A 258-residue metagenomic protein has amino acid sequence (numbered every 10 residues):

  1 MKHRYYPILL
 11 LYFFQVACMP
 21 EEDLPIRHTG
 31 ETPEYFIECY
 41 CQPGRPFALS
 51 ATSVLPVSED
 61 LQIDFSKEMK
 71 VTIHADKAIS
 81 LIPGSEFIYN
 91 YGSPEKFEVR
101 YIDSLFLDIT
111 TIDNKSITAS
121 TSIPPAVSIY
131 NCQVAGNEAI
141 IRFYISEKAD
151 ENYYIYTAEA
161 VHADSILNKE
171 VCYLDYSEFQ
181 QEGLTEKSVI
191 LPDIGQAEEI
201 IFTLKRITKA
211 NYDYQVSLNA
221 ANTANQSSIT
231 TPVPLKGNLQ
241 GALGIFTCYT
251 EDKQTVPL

Functional and structural regions predicted by a protein language model:
K2-L9: Sec-dependent signal peptide recognition, specifically the positively charged N-region followed immediately by
L9-L10, A242: N-terminal leader/targeting signatures
L10-Y12, D175: Compositionally biased amphipathic helical and low-complexity segments enriched in hydrophobic
F14-A17: C-terminal motif of bacterial Sec signal peptides marking the signal peptidase cleavage site
M19-L258: A sequence/structural signal for flexible, mid-protein segments enriched in small/helix-disrupting residues
